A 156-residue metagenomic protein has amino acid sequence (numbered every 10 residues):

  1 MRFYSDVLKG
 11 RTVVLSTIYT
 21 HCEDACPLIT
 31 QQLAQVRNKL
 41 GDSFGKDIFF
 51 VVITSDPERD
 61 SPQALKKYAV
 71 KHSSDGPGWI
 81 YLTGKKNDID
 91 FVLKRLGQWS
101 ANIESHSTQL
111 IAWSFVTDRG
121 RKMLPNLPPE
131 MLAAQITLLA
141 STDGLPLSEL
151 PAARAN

Functional and structural regions predicted by a protein language model:
F3-L33: Short active-site neighborhood of thiol/selenol oxidoreductases, capturing the structured segment around
L8, Y19-T20, S55-E58, G84-N87 (+2 more regions): Solvent-exposed coil/turn segments that connect beta secondary-structure elements in extracytoplasmic/periplasmic
L8-T12, G45-F50, D60, S105-T108: Extracytoplasmic
T12, I18-Y19, C26, R37-F44 (+5 more regions): Sec/Tat-exported extracytoplasmic proteins
L15, Y19-C22, I53-S55, G78-W79 (+1 more regions): Second-shell loop/turn segments in exported
L28-W79, K86-V92: Structural microenvironment flanking redox-active thiols in thiol-disulfide oxidoreductases
G78-W79, D90, L96-I111: Structural micro-motif
E104-N156: Thiol-/selenol-based redox modules, centered on thioredoxin-like and closely related oxidoreductase domains
